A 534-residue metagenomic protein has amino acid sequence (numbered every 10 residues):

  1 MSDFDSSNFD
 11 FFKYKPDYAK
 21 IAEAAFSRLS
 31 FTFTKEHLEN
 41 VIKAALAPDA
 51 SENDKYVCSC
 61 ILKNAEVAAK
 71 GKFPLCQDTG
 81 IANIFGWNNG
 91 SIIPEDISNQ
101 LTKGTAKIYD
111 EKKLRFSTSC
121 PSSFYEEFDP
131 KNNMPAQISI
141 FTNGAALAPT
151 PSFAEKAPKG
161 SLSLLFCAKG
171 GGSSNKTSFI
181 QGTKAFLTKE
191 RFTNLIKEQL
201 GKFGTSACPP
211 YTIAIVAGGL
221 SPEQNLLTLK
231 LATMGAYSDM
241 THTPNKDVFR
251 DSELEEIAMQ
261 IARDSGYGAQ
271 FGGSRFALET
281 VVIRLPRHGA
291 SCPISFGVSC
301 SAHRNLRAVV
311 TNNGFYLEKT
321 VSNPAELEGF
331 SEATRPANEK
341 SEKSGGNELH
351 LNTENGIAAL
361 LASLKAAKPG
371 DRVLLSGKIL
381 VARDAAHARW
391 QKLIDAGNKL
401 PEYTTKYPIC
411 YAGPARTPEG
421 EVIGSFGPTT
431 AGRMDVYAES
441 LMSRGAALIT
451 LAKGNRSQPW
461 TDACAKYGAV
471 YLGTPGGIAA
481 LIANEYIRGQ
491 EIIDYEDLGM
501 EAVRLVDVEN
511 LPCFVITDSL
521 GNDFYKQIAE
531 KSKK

Functional and structural regions predicted by a protein language model:
M1-I215, L220-G345, G424, M442: Non-transmembrane, aqueous-exposed alpha-helical and coiled segments at domain scale
G144-A145, K169-S173, G219-L220, N455-S457 (+5 more regions): Short acidic/polar capping segments at secondary-structure boundaries
G182, T228-A232, S295-S299, N312-G314 (+4 more regions): Short, solvent-exposed amphipathic alpha-helical segments in soluble enzyme and RNA/protein-processing domains
A236-A262, G266, Q270, V381-L511: Feature captures the catalytic cores and cofactor-binding loops of soluble hydro-lyases/lyases that act on carboxylate
G273-T280, R287-H288, N484-K534: C-terminal binding/interaction regions
N347-A359: Short, structured beta-strand/loop micro-motifs enriched in basic residues and often containing a Trp
L364-A367, V373: Short, well-ordered loop/turn sites that connect or cap secondary structure elements
V373-L375, I379: Generic structural signal for buried aliphatic residues
